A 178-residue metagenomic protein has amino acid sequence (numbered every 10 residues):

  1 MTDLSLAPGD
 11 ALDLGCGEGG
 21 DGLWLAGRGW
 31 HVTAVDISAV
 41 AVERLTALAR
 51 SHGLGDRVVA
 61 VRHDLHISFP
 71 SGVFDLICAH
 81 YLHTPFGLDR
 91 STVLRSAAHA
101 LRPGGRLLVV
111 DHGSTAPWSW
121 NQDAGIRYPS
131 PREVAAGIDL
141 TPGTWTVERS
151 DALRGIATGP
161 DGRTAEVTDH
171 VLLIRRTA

Functional and structural regions predicted by a protein language model:
G9-G17: Conserved class I S-adenosyl-L-methionine
H31-D36: Conserved SAM-binding motif I beta-strand of class I
S38-V40: Conserved SAM/SAH-binding beta-strand->alpha-helix loop
L45-T46: Conserved SAM-binding loop
G53-L65: Conserved SAM-binding strand-loop segment of SAM-dependent methyltransferases
F69-L76: A short acidic, Gly/Pro-enriched loop at the edge of an enzyme's catalytic core that lines a small-molecule cofactor
T84-A97: A short, conserved alpha-helix within the catalytic core of class I
G104-H112: Conserved beta-strand signature within the Rossmann-like core of class I S-adenosyl-L-methionine
